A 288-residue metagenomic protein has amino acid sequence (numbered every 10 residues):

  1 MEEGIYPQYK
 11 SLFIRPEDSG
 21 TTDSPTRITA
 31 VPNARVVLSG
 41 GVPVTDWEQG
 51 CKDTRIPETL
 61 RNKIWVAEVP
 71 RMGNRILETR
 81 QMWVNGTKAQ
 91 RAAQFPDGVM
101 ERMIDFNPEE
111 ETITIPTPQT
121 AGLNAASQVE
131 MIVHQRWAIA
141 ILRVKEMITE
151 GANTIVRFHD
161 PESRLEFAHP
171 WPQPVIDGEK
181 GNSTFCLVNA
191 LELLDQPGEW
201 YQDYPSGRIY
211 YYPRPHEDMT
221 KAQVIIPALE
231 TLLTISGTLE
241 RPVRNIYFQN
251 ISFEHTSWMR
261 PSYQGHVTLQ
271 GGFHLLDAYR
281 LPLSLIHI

Functional and structural regions predicted by a protein language model:
M1-L285: Extracellular polysaccharide-degrading/modifying enzymes targeting complex plant/algal/animal polysaccharides
